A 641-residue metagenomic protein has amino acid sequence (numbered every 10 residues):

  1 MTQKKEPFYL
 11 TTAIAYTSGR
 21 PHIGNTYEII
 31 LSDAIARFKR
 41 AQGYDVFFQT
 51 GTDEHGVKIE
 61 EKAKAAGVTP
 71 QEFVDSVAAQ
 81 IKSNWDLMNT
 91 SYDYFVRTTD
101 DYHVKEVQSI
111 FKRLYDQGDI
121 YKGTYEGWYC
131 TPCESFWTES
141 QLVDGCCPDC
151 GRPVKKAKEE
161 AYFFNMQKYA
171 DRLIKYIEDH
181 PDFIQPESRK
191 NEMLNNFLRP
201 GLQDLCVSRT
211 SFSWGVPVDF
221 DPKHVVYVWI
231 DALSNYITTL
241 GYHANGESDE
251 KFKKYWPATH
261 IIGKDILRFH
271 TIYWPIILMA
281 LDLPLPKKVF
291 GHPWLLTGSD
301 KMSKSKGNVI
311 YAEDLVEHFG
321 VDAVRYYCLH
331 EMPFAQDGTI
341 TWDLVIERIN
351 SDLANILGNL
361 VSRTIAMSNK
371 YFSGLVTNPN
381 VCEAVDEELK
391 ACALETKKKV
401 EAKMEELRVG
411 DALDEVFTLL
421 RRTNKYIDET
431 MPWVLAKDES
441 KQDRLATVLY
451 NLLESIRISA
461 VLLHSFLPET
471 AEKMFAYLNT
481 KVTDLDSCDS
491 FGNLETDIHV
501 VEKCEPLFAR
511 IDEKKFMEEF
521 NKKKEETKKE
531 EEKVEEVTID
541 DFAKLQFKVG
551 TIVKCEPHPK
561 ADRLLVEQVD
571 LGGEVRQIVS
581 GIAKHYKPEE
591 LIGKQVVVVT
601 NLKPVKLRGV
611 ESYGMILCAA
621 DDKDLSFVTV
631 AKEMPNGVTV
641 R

Functional and structural regions predicted by a protein language model:
T2-T50, Y102-E106, C150, K156-K370 (+1 more regions): Structured secondary-structure scaffolds
T2-V77, V96-K112, D116, C133 (+6 more regions): N-terminal catalytic cores of NTP/NDP-binding nucleotidyl/phosphoryl-transfer enzymes
A79-S91: A glycine-rich helix N-cap at a beta->alpha junction
Q117-A170, I174: Cys/His-rich short segments
K122, D343-C382, C392-V500, V599: Helix-rich, typically C-terminal accessory recognition domains appended to large enzymatic cores
C392, T418, Y426, S455 (+3 more regions): Beta-rich accessory regions
A471-D541: Intrinsic disorder at enzyme termini
T527-R641: Phosphate-backbone binding interfaces of nucleic-acid-interacting proteins
